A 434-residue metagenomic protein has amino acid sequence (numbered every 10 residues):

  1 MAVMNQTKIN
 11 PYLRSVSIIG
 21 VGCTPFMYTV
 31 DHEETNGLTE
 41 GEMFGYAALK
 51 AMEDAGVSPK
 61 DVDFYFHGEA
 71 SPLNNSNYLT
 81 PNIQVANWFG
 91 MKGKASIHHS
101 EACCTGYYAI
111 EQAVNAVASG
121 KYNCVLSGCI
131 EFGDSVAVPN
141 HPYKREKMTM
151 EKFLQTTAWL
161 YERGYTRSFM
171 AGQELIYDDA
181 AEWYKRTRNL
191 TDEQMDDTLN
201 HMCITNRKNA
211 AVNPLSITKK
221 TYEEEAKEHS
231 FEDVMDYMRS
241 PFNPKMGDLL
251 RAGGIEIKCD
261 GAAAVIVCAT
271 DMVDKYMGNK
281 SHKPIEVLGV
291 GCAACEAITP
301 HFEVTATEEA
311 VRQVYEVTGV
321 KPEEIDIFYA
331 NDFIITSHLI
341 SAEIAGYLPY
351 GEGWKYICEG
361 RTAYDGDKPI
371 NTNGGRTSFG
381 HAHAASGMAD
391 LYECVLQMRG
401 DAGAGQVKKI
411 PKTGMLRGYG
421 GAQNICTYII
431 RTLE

Functional and structural regions predicted by a protein language model:
A2-G41, F153-R167, R186-L190, H201-T205 (+8 more regions): Condensing-enzyme catalytic core mediating Claisen C-C bond formation in acyl metabolism
Y12, P72-G128, F132-A137, H141-I176 (+4 more regions): Conserved catalytic cysteine-centered active-site region of acyl-thioester-dependent Claisen-condensing enzymes
G22, T29-G45, S58-F66, P72-L73 (+7 more regions): Metallocofactor- and cofactor-centric catalytic cores in central/energy metabolism, strongly enriched
C23-P25, G68-P72, E101-G106, C129-V138 (+6 more regions): Acidic, glycine-rich active-site loops and adjacent beta-strand->loop/helix elements that engage anionic groups
E40-G56, P81, A109, A180-A181 (+3 more regions): Short, well-ordered amphipathic alpha-helical segments that serve as non-catalytic structural scaffolds within diverse
P59-E69, A95-E101, V125-I130, D196-I204 (+5 more regions): Beta-strand segments within the central parallel beta-sheet cores of soluble alpha/beta enzyme folds
L73-T80, T299-E303, D332-K355, A382-A384 (+1 more regions): Short glycine/threonine-rich loop-to-helix capping motif typified by GTGT followed within a few residues by an Asp-Pro
I97-E131, G172-T218, V265-M272, A382-G403: Active-site-proximal alpha-helical scaffold in enzymes
